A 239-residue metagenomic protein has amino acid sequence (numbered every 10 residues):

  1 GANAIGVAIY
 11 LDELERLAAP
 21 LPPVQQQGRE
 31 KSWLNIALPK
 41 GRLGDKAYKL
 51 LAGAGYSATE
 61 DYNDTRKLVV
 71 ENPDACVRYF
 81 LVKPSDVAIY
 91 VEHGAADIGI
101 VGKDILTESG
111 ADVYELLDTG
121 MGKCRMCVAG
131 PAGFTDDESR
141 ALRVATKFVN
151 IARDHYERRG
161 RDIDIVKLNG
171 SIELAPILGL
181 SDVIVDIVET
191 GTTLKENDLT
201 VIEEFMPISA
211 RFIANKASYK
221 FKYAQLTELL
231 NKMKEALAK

Functional and structural regions predicted by a protein language model:
G1-R29: TRNA-recognition modules of translation machinery and tRNA-sensing kinases, especially anticodon-binding
E30-K239: Domain-level signature for soluble enzymes in the chorismate/prephenate branch of the shikimate pathway
